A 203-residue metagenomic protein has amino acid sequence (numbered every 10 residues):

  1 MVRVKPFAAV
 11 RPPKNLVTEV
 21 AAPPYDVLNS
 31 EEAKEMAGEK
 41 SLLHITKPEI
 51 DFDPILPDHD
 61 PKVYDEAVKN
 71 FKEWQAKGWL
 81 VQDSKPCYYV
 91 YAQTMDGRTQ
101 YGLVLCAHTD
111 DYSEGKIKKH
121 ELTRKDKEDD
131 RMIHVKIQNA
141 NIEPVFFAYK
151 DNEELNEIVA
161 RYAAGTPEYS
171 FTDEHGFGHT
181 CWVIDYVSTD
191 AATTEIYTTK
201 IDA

Functional and structural regions predicted by a protein language model:
M1-A192: A cross-family signal for N-terminal binding/gating loops and helix N-caps that shape access to the active site
